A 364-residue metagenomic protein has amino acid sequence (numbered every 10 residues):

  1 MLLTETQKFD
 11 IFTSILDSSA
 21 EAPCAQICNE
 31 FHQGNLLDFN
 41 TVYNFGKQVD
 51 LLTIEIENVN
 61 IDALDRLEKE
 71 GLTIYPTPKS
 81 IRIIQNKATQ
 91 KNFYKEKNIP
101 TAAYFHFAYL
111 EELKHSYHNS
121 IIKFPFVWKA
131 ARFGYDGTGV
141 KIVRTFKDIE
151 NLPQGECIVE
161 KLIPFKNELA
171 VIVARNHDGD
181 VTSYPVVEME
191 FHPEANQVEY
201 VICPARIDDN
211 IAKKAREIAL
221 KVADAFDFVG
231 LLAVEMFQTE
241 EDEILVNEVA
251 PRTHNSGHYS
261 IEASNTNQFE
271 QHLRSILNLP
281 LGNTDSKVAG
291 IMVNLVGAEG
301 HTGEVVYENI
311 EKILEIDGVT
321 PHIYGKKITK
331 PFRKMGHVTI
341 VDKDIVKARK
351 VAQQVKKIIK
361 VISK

Functional and structural regions predicted by a protein language model:
M1-Q85, T89-N92: ATP-binding N-terminal substructure of ATP-dependent carboxylate-amine bond-forming enzymes
Q7, E68, K95, I122 (+1 more regions): Anion (oxyanion) recognition and catalysis
N35-F39, I61, L110-L113, F146 (+1 more regions): Structural motif corresponding to alpha-helix initiation and N-cap regions
I81-A170, A174-V222, K356: Active-site nucleotide/adenylate-binding loops and adjacent lid/helix of ATP-dependent enzymes
P153-I207, A212-V246, A250-H258, L273-N283 (+2 more regions): Phosphate-binding core of ATP-grasp and ATP-grasp-like enzymes
K161, I261, V338-V341: Short, well-ordered beta-strand elements within core beta-sheets of diverse protein domains
R274-K364: Peripheral (often C-terminal) accessory segments that flank ATP-dependent C-N-forming ligase machineries
